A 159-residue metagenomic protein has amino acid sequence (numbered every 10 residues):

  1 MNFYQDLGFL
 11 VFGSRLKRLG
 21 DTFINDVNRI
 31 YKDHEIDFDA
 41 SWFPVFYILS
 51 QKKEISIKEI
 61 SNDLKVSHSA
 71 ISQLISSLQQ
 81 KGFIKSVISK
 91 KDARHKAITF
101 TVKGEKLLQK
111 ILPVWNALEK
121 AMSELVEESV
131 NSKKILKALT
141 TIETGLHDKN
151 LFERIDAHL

Functional and structural regions predicted by a protein language model:
M1-H34: N-terminal leader segment of winged-helix/HTH proteins
M1-Q5, E128-L159: C-terminal regulatory/oligomerization modules of transcriptional regulators
G8, F12, S41-W42, K103 (+1 more regions): N-terminal positioning helix adjacent to the helix-turn-helix/winged-helix DNA-binding module
F23-I30, L64, L107-V126, I142-K149 (+1 more regions): Alpha-helical linker/hinge and terminal dimerization helices associated with HTH transcriptional regulators
N25-S67: N-terminal helix-turn-helix DNA-binding core of bacterial DNA-binding proteins
I36-S41, A70, T101, L125-S129: Short helix-coil-helix linker/hinge
I57-K58, S69, S76, K96: Residues within helix-turn-helix
S76-K137: Charged, amphipathic alpha-helical coiled-coil/dimerization segments
